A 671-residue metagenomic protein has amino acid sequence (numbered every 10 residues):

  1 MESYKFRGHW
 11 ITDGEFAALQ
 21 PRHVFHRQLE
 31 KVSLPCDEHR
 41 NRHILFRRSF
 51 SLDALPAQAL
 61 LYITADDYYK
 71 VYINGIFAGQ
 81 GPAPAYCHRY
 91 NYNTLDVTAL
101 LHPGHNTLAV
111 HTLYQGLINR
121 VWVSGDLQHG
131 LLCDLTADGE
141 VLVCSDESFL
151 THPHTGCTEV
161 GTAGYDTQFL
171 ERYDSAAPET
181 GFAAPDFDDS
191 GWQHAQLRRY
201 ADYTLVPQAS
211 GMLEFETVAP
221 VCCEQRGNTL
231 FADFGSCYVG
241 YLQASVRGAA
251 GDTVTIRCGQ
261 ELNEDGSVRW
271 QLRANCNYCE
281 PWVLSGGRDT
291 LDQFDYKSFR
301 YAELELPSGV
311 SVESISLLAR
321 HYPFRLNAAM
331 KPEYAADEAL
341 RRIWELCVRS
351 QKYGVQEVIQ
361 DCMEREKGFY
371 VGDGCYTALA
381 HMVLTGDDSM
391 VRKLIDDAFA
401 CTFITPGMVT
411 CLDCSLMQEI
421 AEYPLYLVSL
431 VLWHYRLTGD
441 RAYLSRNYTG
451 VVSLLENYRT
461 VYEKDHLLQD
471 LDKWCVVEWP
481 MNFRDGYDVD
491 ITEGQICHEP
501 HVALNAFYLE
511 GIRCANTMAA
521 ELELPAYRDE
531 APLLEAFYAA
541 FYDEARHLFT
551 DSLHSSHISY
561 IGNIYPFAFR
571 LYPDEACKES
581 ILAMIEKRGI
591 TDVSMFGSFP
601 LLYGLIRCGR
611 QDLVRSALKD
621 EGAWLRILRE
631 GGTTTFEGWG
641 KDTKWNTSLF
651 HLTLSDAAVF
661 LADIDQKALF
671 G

Functional and structural regions predicted by a protein language model:
M1-E364, D373, S389-A398, V409-D413 (+3 more regions): Extracellular/oxidizing-compartment recognition motifs
G116, F369-T385, S389-G671: Active-site core of glycosidic bond-cleaving carbohydrate-active enzymes
